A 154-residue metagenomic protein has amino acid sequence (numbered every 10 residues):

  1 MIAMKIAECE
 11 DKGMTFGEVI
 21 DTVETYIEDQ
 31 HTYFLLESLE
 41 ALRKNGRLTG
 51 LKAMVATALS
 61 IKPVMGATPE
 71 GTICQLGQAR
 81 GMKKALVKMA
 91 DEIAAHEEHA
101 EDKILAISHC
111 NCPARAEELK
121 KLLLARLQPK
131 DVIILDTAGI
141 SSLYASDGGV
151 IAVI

Functional and structural regions predicted by a protein language model:
M1-I154: Mixed-charge interfacial surface used for oligomerization/domain docking and macromolecular partner engagement
